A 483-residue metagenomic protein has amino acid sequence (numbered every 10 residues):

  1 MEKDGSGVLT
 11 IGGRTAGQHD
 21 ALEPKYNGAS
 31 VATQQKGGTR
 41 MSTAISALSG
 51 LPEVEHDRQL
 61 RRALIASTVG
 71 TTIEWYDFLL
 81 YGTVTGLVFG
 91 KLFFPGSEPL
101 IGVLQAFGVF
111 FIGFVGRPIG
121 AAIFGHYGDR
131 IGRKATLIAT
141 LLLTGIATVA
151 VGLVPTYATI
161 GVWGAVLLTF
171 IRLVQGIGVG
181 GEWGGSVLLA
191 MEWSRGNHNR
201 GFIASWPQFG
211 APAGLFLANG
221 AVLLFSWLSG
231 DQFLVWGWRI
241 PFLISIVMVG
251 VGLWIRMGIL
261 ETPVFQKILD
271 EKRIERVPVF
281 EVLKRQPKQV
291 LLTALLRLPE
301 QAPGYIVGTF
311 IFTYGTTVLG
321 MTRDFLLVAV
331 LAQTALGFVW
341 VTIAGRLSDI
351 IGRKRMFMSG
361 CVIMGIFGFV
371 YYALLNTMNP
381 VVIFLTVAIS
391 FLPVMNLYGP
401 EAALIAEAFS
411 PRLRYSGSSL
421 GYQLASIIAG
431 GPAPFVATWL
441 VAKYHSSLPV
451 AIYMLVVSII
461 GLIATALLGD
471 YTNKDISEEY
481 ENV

Functional and structural regions predicted by a protein language model:
G82, P287-L336, G430-A433: Extracytoplasmic gate region of multi-pass secondary transporters
T85-R117: Extracellular/periplasmic helix-loop-helix junction of adjacent transmembrane segments in MFS-like secondary
R130-L141, I350-C361: Cytoplasmic membrane-interface "Motif A"-like loop-to-helix N-cap segments of 12-TM Major Facilitator Superfamily
L142-I160, V362-T377: C-terminal ends and interior cores of transmembrane alpha-helices in multi-pass membrane transporters/permeases
F202-L223, G421-A433: Glycine-rich segments within core transmembrane alpha-helices of 12-TM secondary carriers
A211-R256: Helix-loop-helix hairpin linking two adjacent transmembrane segments in secondary transporters
G252-I259, V456-V483: Multi-pass alpha-helical transporter architecture, strongest for 12-TM Major Facilitator/SLC carriers used
R355-P400: C-terminal transmembrane helical hairpin of 12-TM major facilitator-type secondary transporters
